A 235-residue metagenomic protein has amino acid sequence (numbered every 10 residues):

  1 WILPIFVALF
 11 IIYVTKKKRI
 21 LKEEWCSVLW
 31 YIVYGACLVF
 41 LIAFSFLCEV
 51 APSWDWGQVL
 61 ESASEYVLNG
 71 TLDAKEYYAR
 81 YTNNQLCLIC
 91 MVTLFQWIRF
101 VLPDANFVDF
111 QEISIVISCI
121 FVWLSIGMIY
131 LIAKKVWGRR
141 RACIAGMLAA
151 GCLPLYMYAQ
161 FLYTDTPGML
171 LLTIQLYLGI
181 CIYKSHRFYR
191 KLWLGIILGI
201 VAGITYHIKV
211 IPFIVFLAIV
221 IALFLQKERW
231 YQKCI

Functional and structural regions predicted by a protein language model:
W1-F44: Start-transfer (signal-anchor) and selected internal transmembrane alpha helices of multi-pass inner/ER membrane
S62, Y77-E112, V116-I120: Short hydrophobic/aromatic helix or loop-helix immediately within or flanking a transmembrane segment in polytopic
V116-V136, I174: Transmembrane-helix motifs of polytopic, lipid-linked glycan transferases
V136, Q175-L194: Membrane-interface transmembrane helices that cradle and orient dolichyl/undecaprenyl
A145-L153, A202, Y206: Short helix- or helix-capping micro-motifs that position conserved polar/aromatic residues at function-defining sites
P154-G168: Short acidic/glycine- and proline-prone juxtamembrane loop motifs at membrane-interface regions of multi-pass membrane
W193-K209: Membrane-interface alpha helices of multi-pass inner-membrane proteins
V215-I235: Perimembrane helix-loop-helix junctions
